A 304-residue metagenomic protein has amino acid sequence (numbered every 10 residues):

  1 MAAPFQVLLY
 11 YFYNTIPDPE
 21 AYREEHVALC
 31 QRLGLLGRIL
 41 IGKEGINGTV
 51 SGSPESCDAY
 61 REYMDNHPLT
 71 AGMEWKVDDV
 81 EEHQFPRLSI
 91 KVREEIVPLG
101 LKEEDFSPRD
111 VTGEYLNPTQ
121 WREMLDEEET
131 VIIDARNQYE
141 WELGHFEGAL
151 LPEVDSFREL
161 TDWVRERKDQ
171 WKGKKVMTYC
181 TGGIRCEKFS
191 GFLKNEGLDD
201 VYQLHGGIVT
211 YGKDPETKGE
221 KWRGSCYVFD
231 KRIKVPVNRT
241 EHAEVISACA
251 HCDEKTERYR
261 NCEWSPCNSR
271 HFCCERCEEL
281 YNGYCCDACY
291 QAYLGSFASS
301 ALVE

Functional and structural regions predicted by a protein language model:
A2-E114, T130, R136-V176, I184-E304: Rhodanese-like catalytic fold shared by cysteine-dependent sulfurtransferases and DSP/PTP-type phosphatases
G113-E127: Internal catalytic-core helix/loop-beta-alpha segment that presents or stabilizes conserved functional determinants
Y179: Cofactor-cradling patches in redox/metallo enzymes
